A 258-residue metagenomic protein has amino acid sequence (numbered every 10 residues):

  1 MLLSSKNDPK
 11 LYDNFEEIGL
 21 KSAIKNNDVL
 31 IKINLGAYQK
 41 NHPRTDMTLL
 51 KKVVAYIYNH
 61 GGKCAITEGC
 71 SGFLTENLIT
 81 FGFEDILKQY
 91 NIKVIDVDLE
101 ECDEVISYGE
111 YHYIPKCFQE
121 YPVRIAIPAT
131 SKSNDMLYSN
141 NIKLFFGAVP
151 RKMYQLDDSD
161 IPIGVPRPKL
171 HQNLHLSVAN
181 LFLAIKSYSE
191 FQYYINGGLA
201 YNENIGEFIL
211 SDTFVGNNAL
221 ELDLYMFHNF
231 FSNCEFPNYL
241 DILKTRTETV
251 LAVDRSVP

Functional and structural regions predicted by a protein language model:
M1-L30, G36-P258: Extended, low-polarity segments enriched in aliphatic/aromatic residues
